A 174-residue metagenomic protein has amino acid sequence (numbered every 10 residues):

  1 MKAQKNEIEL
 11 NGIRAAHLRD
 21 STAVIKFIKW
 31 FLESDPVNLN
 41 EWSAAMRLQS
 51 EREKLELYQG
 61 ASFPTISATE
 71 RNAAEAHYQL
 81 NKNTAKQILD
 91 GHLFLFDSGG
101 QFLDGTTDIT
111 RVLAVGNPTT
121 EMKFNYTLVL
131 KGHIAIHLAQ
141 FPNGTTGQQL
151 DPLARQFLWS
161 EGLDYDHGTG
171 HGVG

Functional and structural regions predicted by a protein language model:
M1-G174: Active-site neighborhoods and metal-handling regions in enzymes and metal-associated proteins
